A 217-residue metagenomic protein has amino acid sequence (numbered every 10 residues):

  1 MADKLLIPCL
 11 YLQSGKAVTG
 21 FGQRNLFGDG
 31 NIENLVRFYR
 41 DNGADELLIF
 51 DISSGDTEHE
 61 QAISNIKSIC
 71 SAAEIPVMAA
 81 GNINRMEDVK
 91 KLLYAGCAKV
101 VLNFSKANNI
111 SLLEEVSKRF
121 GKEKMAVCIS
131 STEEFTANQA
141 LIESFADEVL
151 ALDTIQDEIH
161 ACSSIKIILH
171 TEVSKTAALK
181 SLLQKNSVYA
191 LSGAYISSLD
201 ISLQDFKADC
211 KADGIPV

Functional and structural regions predicted by a protein language model:
M1-V77, I83-E87, K122-V127, S131-A151 (+4 more regions): Conserved N-terminal beta1-alpha1 strand-loop-helix module at the mouth
K4, L10-K16, A95, N103 (+2 more regions): A short helix-loop
N25, G30-N31, D51, N109 (+3 more regions): Poly-acidic low-complexity segments
G43, E74-I75, K91-V100, R119-M125 (+3 more regions): Glycine-enriched alpha-helix->loop->beta-strand junction motifs that scaffold or abut catalytic
I63-S64, A95-G96, E115-K118, K207: Short low-complexity, flexible loop/linker segments enriched in glycine and/or proline with clustered acidic
A79-G81, K166-V173: Glycine-rich adenosine-cofactor-binding loop
K91-L112, V149-D157, T171-D205: Glycine-rich phosphate-binding active-site loops on the catalytic face of alpha/beta enzymes
E115-V116, A140-L141, A161, S181-L182 (+1 more regions): Short, aromatic/basic amphipathic alpha-helical patches
